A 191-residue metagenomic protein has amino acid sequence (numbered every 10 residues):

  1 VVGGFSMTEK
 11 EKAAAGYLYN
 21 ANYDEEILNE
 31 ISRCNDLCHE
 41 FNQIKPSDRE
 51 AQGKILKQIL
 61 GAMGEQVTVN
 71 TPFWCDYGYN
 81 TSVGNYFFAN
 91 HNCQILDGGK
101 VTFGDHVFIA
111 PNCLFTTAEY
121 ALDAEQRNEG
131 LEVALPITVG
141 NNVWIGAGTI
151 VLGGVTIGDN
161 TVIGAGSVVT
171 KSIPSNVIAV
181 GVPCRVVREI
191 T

Functional and structural regions predicted by a protein language model:
V1-Q66, C184-R188: Terminal amphipathic alpha-helical/low-complexity segments used for targeting or macromolecular assembly
I55, N70-W74: Arg/Lys-rich RNA-binding interfaces used to dock onto structured RNA substrates
T68, W144, V162, I178-V180: Short-chain dehydrogenase/reductase
F73-V83, F88-T156, V182-T191: Flexible, glycine/small-residue-enriched loop-and-beta-strand segment within the central core of proteins
T156, T170-K171: Active-site/ligand-binding-proximal alpha/beta "capping" segment
G158-T161, P174-N176: Conserved catalytic segment of ABC-fold P-loop ATPases
